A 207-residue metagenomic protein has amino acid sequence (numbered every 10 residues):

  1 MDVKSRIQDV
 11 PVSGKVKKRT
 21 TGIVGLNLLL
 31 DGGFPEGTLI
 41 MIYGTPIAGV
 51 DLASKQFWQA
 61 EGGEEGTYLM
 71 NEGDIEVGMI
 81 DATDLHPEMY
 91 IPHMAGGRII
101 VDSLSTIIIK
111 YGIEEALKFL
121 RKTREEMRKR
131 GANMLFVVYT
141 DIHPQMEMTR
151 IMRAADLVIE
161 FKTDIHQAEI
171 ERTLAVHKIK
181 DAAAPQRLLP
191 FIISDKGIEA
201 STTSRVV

Functional and structural regions predicted by a protein language model:
M1-G14: Charged, amphipathic alpha-helical linker segments immediately N-terminal to NTP-binding catalytic cores
K18-M70: Glycine-rich P-loop/Walker A and Walker A-like loops and their local beta1-loop-alpha1 context in P-loop NTPases
T20-I23, D51, L117-R121, M152 (+1 more regions): Amphipathic alpha-helical transducer elements in NTP-driven molecular machines
G37, E64-E65, G131-A132, A154-L157: Short glycine-/polar-rich loops that comprise or flank the Walker A/P-loop and associated switch/sensor motifs
Y68-M79: AAA+/P-loop NTPase substrate/partner-engagement loops
I80-A154, A168: P-loop NTPase motor core
I142-I198, V206-V207: Phosphate-binding/switch region of NTP-binding enzymes
